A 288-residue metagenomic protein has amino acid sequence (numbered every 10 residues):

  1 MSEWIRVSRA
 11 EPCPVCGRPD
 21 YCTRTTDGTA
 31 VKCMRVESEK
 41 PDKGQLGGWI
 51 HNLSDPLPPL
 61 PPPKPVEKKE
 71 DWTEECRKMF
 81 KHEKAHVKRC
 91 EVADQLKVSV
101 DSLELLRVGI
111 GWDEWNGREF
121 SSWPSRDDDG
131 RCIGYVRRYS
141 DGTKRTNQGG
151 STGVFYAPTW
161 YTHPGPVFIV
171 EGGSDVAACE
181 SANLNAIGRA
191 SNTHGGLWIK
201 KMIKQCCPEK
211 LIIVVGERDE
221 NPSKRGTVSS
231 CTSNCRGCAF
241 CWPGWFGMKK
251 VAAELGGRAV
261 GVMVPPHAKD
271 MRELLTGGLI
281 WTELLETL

Functional and structural regions predicted by a protein language model:
M1-C22, D27, M34, Q45-R131 (+4 more regions): TOPRIM metal-binding catalytic domain and adjacent DNA-binding surface shared by DnaG-type primases
E3, V7-P14, C22, K32 (+3 more regions): TOPRIM fold recognition
T29-V31, K144: Hydrophobic residues embedded in beta-strands of well-ordered beta-sheets
K43-D55, G134-D141, E180-L184, W242 (+1 more regions): Surface-exposed flexible segments
G48, K144-R145, E286: Residue-level detector of alpha-helical recognition elements and their boundaries
K69, W112-K210, K224-G226: Phosphate-handling DNA/RNA-contact segment within nucleic-acid enzymes
E91-V98, T146-Y156, M263-G278: Short, exposed beta-strand "edge-strand" segments with a Pro/Gly-rich flavor and a Y/T-containing core
